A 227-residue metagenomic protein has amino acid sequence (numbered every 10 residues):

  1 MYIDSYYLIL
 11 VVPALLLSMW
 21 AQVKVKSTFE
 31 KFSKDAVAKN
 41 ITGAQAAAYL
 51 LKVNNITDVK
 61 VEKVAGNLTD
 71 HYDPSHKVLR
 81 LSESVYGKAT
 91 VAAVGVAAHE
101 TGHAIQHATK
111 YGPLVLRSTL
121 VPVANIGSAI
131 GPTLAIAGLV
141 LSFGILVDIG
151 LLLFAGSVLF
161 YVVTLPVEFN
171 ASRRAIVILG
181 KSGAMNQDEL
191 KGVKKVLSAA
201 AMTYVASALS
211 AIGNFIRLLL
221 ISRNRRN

Functional and structural regions predicted by a protein language model:
M1-T28, G138, G144-L151, S157-V158 (+1 more regions): Hydrophobic alpha-helical transmembrane segments of small proteolipidic membrane proteins, enriched in energy-coupled
I3-S5, Q22-S128, L159-I216, L220-N227: Polar-ligand-bearing catalytic/cofactor-coordination segments of membrane-embedded or membrane-tethered inner-membrane
Q106, A135, S142, F154 (+1 more regions): Short, electropositive, low-hydrophobicity segments enriched in small/polar residues
V123-F143: Post-HExxH zinc-binding segment in Zn-dependent metallohydrolases
